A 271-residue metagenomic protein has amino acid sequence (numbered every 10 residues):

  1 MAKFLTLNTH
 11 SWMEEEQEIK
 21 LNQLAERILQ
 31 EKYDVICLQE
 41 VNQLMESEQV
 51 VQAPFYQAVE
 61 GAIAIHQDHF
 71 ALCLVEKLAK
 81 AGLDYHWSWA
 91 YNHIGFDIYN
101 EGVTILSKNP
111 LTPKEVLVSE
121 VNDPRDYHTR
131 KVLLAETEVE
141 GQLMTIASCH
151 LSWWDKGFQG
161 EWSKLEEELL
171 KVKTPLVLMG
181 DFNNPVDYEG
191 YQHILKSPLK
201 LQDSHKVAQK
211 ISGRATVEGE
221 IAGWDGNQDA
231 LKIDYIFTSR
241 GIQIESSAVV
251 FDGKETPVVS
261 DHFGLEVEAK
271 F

Functional and structural regions predicted by a protein language model:
M1-V35, A58-V59, H66, D84-F271: Active-site regions of metal-assisted phosphoester/phosphodiester hydrolases, unifying DNase/endonuclease modules
E40-V51, A58-I63: Active-site neighborhood of divalent metal-dependent phosphoester/pyrophosphate hydrolases
V51-A53, V103-T104: Short low-complexity, flexible loop/linker segments enriched in glycine and/or proline with clustered acidic
I65-W87: Alpha-helix-centered segments that form part of catalytic cores
